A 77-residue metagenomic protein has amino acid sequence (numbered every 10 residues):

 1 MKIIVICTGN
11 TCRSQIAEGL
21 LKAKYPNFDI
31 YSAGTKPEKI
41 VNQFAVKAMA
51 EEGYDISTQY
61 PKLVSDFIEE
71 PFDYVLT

Functional and structural regions predicted by a protein language model:
M1-I68: Conserved active-site segments centered on acidic
S65-T77: Mid-chain, well-packed structural core segment of small domains
